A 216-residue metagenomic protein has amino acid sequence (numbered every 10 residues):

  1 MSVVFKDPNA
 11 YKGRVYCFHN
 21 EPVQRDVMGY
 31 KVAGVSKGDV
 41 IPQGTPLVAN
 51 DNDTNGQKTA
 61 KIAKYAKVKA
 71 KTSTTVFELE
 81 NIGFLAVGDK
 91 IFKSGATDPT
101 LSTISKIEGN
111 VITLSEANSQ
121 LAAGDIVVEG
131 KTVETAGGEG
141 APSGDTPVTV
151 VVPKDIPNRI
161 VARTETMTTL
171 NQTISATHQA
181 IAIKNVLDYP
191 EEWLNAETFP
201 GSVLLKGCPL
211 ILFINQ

Functional and structural regions predicted by a protein language model:
M1-Q216: Surface-exposed, low-hydrophobicity beta-strand/loop segments enriched in small/polar/acidic residues
